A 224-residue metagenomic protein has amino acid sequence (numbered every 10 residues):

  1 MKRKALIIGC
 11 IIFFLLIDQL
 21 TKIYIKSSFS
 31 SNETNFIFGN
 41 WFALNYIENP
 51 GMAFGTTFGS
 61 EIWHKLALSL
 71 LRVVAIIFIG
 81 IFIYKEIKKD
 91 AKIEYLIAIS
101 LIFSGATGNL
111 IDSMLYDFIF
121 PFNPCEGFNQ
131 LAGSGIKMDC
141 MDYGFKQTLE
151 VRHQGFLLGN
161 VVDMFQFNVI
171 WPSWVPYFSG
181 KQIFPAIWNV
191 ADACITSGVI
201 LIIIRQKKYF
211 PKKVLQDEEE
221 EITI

Functional and structural regions predicted by a protein language model:
M1-I224: Alpha-helical transmembrane bundles and membrane-interface segments of multipass inner-membrane proteins
